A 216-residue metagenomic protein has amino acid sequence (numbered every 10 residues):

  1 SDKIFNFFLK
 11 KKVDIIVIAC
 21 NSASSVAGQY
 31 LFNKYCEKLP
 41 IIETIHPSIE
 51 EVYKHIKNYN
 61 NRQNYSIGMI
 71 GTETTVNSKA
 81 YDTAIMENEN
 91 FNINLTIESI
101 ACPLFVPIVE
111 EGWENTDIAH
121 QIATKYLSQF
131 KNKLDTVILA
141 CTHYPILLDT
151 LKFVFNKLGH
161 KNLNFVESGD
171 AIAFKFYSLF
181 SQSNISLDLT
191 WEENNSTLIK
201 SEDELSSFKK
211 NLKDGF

Functional and structural regions predicted by a protein language model:
S1-F216: Non-catalytic structural scaffold of enzyme domains
